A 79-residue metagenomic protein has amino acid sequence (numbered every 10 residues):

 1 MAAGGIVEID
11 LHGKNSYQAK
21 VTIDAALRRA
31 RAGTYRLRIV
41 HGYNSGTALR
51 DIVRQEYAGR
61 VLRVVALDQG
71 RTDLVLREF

Functional and structural regions predicted by a protein language model:
M1-F79: Long, charged, low-complexity intrinsically disordered regions
